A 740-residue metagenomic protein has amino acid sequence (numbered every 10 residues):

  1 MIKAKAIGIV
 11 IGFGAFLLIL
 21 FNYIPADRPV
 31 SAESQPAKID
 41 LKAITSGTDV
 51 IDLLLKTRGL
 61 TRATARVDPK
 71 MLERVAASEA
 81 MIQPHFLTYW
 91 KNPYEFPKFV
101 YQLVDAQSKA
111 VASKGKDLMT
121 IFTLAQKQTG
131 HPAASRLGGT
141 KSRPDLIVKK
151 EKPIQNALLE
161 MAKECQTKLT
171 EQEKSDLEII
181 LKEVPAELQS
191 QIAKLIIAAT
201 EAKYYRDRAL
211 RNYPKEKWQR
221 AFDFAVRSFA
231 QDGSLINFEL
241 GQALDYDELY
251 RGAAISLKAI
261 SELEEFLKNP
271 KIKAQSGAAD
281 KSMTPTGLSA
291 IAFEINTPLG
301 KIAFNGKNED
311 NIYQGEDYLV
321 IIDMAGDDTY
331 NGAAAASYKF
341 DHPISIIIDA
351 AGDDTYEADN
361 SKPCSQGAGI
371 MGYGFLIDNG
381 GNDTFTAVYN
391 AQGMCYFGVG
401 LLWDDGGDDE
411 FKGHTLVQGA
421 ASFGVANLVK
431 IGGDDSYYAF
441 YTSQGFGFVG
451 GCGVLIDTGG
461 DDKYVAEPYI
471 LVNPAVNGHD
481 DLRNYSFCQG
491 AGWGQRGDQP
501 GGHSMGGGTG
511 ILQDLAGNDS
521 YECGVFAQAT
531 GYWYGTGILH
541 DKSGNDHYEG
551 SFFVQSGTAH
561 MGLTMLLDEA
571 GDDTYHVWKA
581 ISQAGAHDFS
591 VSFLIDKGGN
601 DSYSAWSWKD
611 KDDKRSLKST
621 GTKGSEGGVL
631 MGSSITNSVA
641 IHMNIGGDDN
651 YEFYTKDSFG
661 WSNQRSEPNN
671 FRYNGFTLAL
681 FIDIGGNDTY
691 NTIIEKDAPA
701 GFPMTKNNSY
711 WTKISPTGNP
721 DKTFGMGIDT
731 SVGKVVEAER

Functional and structural regions predicted by a protein language model:
I2-K307, E739-R740: Terminal non-domain segments
E264-S345, Y356-D359, Y521: N-terminal targeting and processing segments
K301-N305, Y318-M324, K339-A350, A368-N379 (+13 more regions): Well-ordered beta-strand segments characteristic of repetitive beta-sheet solenoids
N308-N311, G326-N331, A336-S337, G352-Y356 (+20 more regions): Extracellular beta-strand scaffolds
A334, F340-H342, N360, I370-Y373 (+17 more regions): Repeated polar recognition positions within modular binding domains
A358-G367, G393, Q418-G419, S443-F446 (+7 more regions): Acidic/polar low-complexity surface segments
F681-E739: Leucine-rich solenoid repeat scaffolds
